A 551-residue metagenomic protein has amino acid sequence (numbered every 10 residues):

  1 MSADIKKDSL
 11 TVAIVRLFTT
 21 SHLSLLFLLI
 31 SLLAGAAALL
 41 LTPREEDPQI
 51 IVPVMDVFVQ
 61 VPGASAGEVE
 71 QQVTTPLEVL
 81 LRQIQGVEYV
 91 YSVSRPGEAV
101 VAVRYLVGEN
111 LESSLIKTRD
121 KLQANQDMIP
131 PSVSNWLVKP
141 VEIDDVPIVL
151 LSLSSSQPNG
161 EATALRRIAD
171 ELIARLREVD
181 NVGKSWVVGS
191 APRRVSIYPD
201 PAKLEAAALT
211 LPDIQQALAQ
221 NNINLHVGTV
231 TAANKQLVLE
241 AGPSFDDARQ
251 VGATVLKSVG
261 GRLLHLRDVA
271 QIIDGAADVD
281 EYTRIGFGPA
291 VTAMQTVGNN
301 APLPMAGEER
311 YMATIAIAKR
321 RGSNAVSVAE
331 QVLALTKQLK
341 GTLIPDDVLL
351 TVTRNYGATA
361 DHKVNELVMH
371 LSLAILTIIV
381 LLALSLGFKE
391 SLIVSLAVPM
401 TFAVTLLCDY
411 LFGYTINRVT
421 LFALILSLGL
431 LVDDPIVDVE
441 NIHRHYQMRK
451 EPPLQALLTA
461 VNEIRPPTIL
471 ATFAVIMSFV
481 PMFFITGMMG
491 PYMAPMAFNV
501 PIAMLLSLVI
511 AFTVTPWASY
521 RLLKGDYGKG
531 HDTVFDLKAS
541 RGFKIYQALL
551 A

Functional and structural regions predicted by a protein language model:
M1-L26, M448-R449, L454, L458 (+2 more regions): Interfacial helix-loop-helix hairpins and adjacent transmembrane helices of multi-pass alpha-helical membrane proteins
S2-I375, I416, P491: Membrane-proximal extracytoplasmic
L23-L28, N365-T377, A397, T401 (+3 more regions): Hydrophobic alpha-helical transmembrane segments of multipass membrane transporters and ion channels, focusing on
A37-L41, L376-R444, F484, I502: Hydrophobic transmembrane alpha-helices and their membrane-interface caps in long multi-pass transport proteins
R44, P48, G67, L386 (+6 more regions): Short helix-terminus and kink motifs of transmembrane alpha helices, predominantly at the cytoplasmic interface
A316-R320, E440-K450, F483, Y520-L522: Helix-loop junctions at the membrane interface of multi-pass solute transporters
T353, A360, V364, V439 (+1 more regions): Helix-loop junctions and hydrophobic alpha-helical segments within the transmembrane domains of large membrane
V380-S385, F402-V419, I469-Y520: Hydrophobic, glycine/alanine-rich multi-pass transmembrane helices and their short helix-loop junctions in large
